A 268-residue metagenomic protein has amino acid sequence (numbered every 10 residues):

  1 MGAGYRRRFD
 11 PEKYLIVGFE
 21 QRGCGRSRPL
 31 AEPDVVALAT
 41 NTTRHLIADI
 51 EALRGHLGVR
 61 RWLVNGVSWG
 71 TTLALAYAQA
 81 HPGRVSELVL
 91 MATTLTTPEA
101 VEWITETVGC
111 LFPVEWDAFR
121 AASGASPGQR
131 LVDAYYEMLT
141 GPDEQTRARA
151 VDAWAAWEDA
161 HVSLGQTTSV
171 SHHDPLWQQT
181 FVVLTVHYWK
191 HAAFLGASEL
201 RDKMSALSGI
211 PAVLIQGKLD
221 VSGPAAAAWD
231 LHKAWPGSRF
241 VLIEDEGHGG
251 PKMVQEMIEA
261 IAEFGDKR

Functional and structural regions predicted by a protein language model:
M1-R8: The serine-hydrolase catalytic nucleophile loop
P11-L30: Conserved alpha/beta-hydrolase
R44-W62: Conserved acidic catalytic loop of the alpha/beta-hydrolase fold
T71-P82, L88: Short glycine-enriched nucleophile-adjacent loop and the immediately C-terminal alpha-helix near the catalytic center
G83-A134: A catalytic-pocket lid/entrance helix-loop region that shapes and gates access to the active site across common
G196, V221-A227: Conserved alpha/beta-hydrolase "acid-adjacent" motif
L207-S208, L214-Q216: Short beta-strand/loop motif that positions the catalytic acidic residue of the alpha/beta-hydrolase fold
S238-R268: Catalytic active-site module of serine/aspartate enzymes centered on a nucleophile-bearing elbow/loop
